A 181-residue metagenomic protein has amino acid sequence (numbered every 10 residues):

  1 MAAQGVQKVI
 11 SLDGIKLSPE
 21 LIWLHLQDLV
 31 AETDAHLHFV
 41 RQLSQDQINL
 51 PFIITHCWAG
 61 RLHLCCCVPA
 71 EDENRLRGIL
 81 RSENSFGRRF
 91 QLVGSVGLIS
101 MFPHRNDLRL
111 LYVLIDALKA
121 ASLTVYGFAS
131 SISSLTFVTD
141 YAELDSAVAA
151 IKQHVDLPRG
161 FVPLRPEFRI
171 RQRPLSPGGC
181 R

Functional and structural regions predicted by a protein language model:
M1-R181: A conserved regulatory-domain signal marking ACT and ACT-like small-molecule sensing domains and adjacent regulatory
